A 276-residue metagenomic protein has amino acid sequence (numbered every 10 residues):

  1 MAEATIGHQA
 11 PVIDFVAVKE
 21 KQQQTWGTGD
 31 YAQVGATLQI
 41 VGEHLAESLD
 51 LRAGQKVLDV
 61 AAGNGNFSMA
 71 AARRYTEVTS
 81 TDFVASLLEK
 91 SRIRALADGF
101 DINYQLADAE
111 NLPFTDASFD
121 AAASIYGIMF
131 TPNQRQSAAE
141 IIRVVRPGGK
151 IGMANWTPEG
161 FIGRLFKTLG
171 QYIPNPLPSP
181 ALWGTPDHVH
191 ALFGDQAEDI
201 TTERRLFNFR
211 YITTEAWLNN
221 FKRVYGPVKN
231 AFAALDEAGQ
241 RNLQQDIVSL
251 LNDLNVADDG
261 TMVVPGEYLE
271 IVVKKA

Functional and structural regions predicted by a protein language model:
A4-R52, N66, K90, L218: Conserved class I S-adenosyl-L-methionine
K56-N111, Q136: Class I SAM-dependent methyltransferase SAM/SAH-binding core
E110-A121: A short acidic, Gly/Pro-enriched loop at the edge of an enzyme's catalytic core that lines a small-molecule cofactor
D120-Q134: A short SAM/SAH-binding and catalytic strip from SAM-dependent methyltransferases
R135, I142, R146-T213, F232: Conserved catalytic/acceptor-binding region of the Class I
L182-A276: Conserved Class I S-adenosyl-L-methionine
